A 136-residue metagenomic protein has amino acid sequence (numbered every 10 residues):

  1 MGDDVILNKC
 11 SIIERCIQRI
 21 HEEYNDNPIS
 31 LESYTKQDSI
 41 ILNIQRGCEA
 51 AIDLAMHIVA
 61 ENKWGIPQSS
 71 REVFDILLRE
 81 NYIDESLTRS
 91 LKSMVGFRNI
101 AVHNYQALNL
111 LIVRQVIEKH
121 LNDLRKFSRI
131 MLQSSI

Functional and structural regions predicted by a protein language model:
M1-I136: Solvent-exposed interaction patches of small proteins and small membrane subunits
